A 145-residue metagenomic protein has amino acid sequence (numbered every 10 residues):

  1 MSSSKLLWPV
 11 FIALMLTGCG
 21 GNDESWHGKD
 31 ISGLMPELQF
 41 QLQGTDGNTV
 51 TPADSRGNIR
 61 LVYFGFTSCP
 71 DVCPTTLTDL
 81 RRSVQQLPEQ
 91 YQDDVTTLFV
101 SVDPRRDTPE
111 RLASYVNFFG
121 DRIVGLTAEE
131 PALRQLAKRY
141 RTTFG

Functional and structural regions predicted by a protein language model:
M1-W8: Bacterial N-terminal signal peptides that target proteins for export
M15-G18: C-terminal motif of bacterial Sec signal peptides marking the signal peptidase cleavage site
G20-D23: Bacterial signal peptide processing site
F40-R60: A short beta-strand-turn-helix
A53-T76, L80: Short active-site neighborhood of thiol/selenol oxidoreductases, capturing the structured segment around
I59, T75-F99, N117: Conserved helix-turn-beta segment immediately C-terminal to the redox Cys motif in thioredoxin-like folds
D94-D107, R122-P131: Thiol-based oxidoreductase modules, predominantly thioredoxin-like and allied folds used for disulfide exchange
A113-G145: Short, internal strand/loop/helix patches that form the active-site neighborhood or redox-interaction surface
